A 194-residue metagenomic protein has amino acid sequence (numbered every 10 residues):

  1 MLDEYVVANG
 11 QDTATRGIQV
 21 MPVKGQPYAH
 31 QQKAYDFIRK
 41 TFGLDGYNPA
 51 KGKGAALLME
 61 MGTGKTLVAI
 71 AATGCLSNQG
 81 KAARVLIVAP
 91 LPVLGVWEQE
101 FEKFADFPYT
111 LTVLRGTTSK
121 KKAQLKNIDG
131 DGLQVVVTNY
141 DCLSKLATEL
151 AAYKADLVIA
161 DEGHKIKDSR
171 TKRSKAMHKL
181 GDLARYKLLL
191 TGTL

Functional and structural regions predicted by a protein language model:
L2-M59, T63-S174, K179-R185: SF2 helicase/translocase NTPase motor core, specifically the RecA-like lobe 1 inter-motif segment between Walker
L188: Phosphate-binding site recognition
T191: Conserved phosphate-coupling serine/threonine residues in phosphotransfer and NTP-handling enzymes
L194: Extracellular glycan-interaction patches encoded by glycine-rich segments
